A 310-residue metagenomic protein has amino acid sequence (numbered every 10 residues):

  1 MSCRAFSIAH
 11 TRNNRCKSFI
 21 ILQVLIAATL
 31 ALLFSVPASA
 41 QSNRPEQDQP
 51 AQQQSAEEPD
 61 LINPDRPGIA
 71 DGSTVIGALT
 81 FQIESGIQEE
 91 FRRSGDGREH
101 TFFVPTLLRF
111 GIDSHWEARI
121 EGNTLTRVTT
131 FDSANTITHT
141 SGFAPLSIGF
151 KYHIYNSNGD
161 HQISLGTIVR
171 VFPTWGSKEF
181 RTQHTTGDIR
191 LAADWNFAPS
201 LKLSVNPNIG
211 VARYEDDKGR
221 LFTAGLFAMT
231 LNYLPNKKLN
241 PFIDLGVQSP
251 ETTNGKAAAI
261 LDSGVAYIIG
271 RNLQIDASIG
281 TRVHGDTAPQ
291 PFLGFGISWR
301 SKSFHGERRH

Functional and structural regions predicted by a protein language model:
M1-P59, F304-H310: Cleavable N-terminal export/targeting peptides
Q41-H310: Transmembrane beta-barrel domains of Gram-negative outer membranes and organellar outer membranes
